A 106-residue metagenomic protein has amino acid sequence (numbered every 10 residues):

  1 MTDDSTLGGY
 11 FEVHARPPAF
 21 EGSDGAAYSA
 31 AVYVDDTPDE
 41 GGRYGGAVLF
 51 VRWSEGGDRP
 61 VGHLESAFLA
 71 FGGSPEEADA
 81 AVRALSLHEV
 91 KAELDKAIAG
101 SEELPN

Functional and structural regions predicted by a protein language model:
M1-S29: Negatively charged, low-complexity tracts enriched in Asp/Glu with abundant Ser/Thr
S5-G9, S23-G25, W53, G57-P60 (+4 more regions): Amphipathic, alpha-helical segments enriched in basic
G9, P17-S23, T37-D39, D58-R59 (+3 more regions): Generic structural signal for short, flexible, solvent-exposed coil/loop and linker residues
A31-A67: A short, structured beta-strand/loop element
E65-N106: Short, compact, well-ordered microdomains
